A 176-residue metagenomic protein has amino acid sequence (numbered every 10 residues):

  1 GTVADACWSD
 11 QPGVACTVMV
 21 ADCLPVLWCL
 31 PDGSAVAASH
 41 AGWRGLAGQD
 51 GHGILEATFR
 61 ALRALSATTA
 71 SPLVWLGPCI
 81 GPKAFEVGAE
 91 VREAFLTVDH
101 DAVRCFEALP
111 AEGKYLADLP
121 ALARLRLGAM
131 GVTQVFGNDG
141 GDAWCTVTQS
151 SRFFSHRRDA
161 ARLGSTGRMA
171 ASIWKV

Functional and structural regions predicted by a protein language model:
G1-V176: Active-site microenvironment for binding and transforming phosphate-containing groups
